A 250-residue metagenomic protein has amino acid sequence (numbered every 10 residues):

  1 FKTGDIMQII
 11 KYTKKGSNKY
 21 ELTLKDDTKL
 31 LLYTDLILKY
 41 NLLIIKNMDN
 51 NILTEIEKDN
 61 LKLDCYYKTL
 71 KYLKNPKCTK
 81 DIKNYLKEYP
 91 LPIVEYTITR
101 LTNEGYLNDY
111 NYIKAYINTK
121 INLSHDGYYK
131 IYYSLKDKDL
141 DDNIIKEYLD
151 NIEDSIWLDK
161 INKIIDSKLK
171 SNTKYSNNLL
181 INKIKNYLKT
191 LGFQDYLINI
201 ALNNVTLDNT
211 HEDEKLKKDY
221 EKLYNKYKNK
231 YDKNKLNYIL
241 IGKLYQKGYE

Functional and structural regions predicted by a protein language model:
G4-E250: An alpha-helical, amphipathic repeat domain used for nucleic-acid recognition, typified by the mTERF helical solenoid
